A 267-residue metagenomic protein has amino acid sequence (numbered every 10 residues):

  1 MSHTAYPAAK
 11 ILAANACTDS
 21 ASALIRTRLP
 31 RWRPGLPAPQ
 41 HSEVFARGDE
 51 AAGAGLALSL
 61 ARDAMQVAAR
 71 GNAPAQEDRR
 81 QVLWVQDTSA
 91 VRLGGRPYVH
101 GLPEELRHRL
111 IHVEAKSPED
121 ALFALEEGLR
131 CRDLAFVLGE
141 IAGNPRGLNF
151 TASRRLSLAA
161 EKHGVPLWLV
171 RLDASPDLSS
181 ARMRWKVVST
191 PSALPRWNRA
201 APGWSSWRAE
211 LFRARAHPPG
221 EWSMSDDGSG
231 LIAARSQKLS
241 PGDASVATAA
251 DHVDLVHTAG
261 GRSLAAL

Functional and structural regions predicted by a protein language model:
M1-W84, T88, G95, E104-H108 (+1 more regions): Detector for small/aliphatic-rich hydrophobic stretches
R33, E126, L156-L158, W197-A200 (+1 more regions): A generic local secondary-structure boundary/capping motif
G48-A52, T88-R92, S117-P118, G143-L148: Short acidic, S/G/P-rich loop/turn micro-motifs used as interaction or catalytic elements
R79-A135: Conserved inter-motif catalytic segment of the P-loop NTP-binding fold
G94-P97, A181-W204: Acidic, Ser/Thr-rich peripheral helices and adjacent loops at domain boundaries
E114-F123, E127-V187: P-loop NTPase motor core
R196-E221: A conserved mid-domain beta-alpha-beta active-site/ligand-binding segment of alpha/beta enzyme cores
H217-L267: C-terminal regions of RecA-like/P-loop NTPase motor modules
